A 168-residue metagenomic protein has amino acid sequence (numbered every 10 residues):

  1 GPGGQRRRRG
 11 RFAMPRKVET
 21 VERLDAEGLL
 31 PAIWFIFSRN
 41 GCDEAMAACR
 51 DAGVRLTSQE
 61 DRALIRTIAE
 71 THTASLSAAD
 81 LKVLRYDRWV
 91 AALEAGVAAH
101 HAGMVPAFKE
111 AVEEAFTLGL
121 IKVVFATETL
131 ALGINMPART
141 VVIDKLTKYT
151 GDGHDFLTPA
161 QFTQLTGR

Functional and structural regions predicted by a protein language model:
P2, F12, V18, F35 (+2 more regions): Conserved C-terminal RecA-like helicase domain
G4-R7: Structured catalytic cores of enzymes that bind and process phosphorylated ligands/cofactors
V18-L24: Conserved AAA+ ATPase small/helical "lid" subdomain
D25-A26, T117: Residue-level signal for alpha-helix termini/capping positions
L29-L30, I121: Short, high-confidence coil segments that cap the C-terminus of an alpha-helix and link into the following beta-strand
G41, T129, R168: Conserved phosphate/anionic-ligand binding catalytic regions in large, soluble enzymes, centered on
V123-K148: A short beta-strand element within the Helicase C-terminal
R139-R168: Catalytic or ion-translocation cores adjacent to nucleophile or general acid/base/metal-coordination motifs in diverse
